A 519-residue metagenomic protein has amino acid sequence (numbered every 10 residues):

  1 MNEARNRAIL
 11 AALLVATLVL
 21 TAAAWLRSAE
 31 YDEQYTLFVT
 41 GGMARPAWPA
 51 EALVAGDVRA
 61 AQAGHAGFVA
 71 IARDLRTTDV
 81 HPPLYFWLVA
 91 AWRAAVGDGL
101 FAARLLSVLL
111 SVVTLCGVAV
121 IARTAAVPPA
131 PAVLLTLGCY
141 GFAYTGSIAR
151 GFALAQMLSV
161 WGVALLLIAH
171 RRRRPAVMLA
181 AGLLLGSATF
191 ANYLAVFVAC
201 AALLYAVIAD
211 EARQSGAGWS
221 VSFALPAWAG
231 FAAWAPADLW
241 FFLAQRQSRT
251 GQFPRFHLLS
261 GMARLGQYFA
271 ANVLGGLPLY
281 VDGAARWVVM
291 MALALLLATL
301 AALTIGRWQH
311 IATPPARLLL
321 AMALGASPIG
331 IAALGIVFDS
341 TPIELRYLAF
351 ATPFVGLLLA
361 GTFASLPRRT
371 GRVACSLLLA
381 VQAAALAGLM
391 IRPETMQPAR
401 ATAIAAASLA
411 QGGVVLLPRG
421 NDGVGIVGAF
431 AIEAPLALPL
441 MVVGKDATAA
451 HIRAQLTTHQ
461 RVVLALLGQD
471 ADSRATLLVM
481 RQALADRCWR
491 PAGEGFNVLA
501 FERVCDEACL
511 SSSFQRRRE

Functional and structural regions predicted by a protein language model:
M1-A11: N-terminal membrane topogenic signal
L10-R171, A176-C505, C509: Membrane-proximal helix-loop-helix interfaces that form the catalytic/acceptor-binding platform of multi-pass membrane
R518-E519: A cross-taxon signal for low-complexity, glycine/charged-rich
